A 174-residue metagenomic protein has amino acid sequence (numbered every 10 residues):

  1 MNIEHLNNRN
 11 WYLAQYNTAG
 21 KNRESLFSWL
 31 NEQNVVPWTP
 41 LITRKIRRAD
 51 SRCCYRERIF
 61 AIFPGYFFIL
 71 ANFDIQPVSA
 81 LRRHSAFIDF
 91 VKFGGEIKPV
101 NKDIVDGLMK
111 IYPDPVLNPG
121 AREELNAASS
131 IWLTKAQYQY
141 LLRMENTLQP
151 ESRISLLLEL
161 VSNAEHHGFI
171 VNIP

Functional and structural regions predicted by a protein language model:
N2-P174: Acidic-enriched and Gly/Ser
